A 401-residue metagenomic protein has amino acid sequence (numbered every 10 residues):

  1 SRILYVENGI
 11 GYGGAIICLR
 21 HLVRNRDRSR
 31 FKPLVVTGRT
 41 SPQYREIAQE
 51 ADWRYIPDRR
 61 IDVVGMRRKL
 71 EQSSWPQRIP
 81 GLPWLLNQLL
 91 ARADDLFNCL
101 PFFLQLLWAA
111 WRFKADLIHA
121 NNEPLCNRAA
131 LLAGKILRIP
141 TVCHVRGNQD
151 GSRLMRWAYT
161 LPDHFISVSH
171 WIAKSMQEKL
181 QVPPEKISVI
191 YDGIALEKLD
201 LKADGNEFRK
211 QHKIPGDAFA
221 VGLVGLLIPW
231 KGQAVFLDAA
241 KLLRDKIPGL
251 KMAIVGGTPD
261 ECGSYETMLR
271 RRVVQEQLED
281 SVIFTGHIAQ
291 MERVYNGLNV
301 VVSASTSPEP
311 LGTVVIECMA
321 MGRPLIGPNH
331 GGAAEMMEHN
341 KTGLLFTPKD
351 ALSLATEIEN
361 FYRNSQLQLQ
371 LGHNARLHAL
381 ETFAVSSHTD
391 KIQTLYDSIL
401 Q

Functional and structural regions predicted by a protein language model:
G13-H21, F219, L223, I228-D245 (+3 more regions): A conserved mid-protein helix/loop that constitutes part of the nucleotide-sugar donor-binding site
A115-L117, S281, N296-P310, R323-P324: Acidic donor-binding loop of glycosyltransferase active sites
W171, G193: Carbohydrate-associated surface elements
L199-I214, A220, M268-R270, K391: A short helix/loop element that forms part of the nucleotide-sugar donor recognition site in Leloir-type
K210, S353, N360, L367-T382 (+1 more regions): A short, well-ordered alpha-helix in the C-terminal region of glycosyltransferases
E261-E266, E279-I288, V294, L344-L345: Active-site donor-binding acidic/aromatic loop of nucleotide-activated sugar and phosphosugar transferases involved
P324-G327, M337: Short hydrophobic beta-strand element within catalytic cores of glycosyltransferases and related nucleotide-activated
E338-N340, L344-A351, N360-S365: Conserved acidic donor-binding segment of nucleotide-sugar-dependent glycosyltransferases
